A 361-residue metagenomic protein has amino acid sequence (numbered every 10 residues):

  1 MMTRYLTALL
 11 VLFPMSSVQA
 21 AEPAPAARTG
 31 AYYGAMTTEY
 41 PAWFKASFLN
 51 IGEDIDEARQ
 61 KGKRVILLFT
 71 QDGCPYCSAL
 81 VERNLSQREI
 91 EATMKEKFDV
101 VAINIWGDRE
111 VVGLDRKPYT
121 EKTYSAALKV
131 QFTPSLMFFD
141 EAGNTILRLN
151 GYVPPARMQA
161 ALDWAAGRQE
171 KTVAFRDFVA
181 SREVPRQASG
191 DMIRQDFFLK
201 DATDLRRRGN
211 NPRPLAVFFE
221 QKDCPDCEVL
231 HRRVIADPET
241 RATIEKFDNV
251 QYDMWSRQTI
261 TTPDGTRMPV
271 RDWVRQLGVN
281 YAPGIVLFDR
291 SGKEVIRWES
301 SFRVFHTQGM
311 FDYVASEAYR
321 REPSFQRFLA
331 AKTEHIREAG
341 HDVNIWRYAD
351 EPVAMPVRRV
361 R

Functional and structural regions predicted by a protein language model:
M1-M2: N-terminal secretory signal peptides that target proteins for export/translocation
Y5-S16: Bacterial N-terminal signal peptides
A20-V65, D72-R88, I105-L215, F219-E245 (+1 more regions): Proteins that catalyze or organize thiol-disulfide redox chemistry and the adjacent proteostasis machinery handling
M94: Active-site-proximal cofactor/substrate-binding loop regions of enzyme domains
D99-V101, D248-V250: A fold-wide structural signal in alpha/beta-hydrolase
